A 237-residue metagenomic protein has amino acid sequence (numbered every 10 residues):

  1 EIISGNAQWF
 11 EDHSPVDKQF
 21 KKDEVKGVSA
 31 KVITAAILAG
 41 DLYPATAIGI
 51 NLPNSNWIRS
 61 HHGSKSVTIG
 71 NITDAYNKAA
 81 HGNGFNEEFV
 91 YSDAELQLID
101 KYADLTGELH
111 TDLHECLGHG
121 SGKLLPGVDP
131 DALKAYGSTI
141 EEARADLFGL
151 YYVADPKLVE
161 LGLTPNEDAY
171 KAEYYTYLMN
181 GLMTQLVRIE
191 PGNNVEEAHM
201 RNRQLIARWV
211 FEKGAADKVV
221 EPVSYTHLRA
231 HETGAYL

Functional and structural regions predicted by a protein language model:
E1-Q97, A103: Contiguous, non-catalytic segments that form substrate-binding/exosite surfaces or channel walls
F10, S14, G120, L124 (+2 more regions): A generic secondary-structure signal for well-formed alpha-helical elements
A94-Y102, P126-Y136: Acidic/His metal-coordination segments adjacent to aromatic residues that form catalytic metal sites in metalloenzymes
K101-L109, G137-R144, N166-L178, N202: Secondary-structure capping and boundary motifs in well-ordered enzyme cores
H110-K123: Active-site recognition of the HExxH zinc-binding catalytic motif
L133-P165, E173, L182: Post-HExxH zinc-binding segment in Zn-dependent metallohydrolases
M183-V223: C-terminal domain-closing interface element
T226-T233: Conserved small/polar residues in nucleotide/adenosyl-binding loops
